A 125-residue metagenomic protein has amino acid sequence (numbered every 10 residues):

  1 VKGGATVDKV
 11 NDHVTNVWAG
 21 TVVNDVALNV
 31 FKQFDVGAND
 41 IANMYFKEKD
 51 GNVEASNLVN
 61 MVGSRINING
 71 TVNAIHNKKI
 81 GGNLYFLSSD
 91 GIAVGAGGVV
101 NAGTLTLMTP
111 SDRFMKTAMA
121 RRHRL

Functional and structural regions predicted by a protein language model:
V1-L125: Solvent-exposed adhesion/ligand-recognition segments of exported proteins
